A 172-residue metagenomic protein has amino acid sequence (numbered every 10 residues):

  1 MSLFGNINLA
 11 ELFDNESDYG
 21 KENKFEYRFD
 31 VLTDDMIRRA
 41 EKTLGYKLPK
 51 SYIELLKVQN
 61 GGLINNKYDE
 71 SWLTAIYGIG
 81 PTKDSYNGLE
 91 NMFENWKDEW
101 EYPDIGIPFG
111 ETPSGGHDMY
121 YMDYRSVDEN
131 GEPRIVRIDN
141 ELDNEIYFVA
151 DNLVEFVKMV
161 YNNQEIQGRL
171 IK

Functional and structural regions predicted by a protein language model:
M1-G116, G168-I171: A surface-exposed partner-binding patch
N60, E111-P113, S126, D139-L142: Short, flexible loop/turn elements at secondary-structure junctions
D104, R137-N140: Secondary-structure boundary/capping motif
G115-M119, L142-V149: Short, surface-exposed beta-strand/loop "edge" segments at domain boundaries and coil↔beta transitions
Y120-V127: Low-complexity, glycine/alanine/valine/leucine- and proline-rich hydrophobic stretches
G131-R137: Short aromatic-glycine-(Arg/Gly/Cys) micro-motifs in beta-strand/loop hairpins
I146-K172: Acidic, proline/glycine-rich low-complexity IDRs
